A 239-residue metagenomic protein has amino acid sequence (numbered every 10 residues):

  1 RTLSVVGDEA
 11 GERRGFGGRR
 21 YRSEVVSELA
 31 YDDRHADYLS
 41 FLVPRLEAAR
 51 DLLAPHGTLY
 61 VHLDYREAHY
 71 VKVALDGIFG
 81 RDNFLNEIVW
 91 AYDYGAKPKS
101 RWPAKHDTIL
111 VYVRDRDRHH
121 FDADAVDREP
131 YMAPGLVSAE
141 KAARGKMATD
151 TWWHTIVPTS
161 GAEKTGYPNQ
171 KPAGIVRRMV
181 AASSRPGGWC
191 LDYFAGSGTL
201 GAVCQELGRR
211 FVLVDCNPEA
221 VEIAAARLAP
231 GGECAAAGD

Functional and structural regions predicted by a protein language model:
R1-C234: Core catalytic lobe of class I
A236-D239: Short, intrinsically disordered, charge-balanced linker/junction segments flanking boundaries in proteins
